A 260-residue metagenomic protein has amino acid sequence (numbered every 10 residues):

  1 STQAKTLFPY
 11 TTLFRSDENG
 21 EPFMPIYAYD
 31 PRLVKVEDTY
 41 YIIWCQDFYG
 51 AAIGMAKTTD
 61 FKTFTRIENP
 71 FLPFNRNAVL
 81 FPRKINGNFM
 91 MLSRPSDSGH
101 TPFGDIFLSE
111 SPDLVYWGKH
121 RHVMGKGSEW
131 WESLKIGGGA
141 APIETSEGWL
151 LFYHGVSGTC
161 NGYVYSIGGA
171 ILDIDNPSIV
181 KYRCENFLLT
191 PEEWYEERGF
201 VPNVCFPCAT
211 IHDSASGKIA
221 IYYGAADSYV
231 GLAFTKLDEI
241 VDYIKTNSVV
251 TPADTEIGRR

Functional and structural regions predicted by a protein language model:
S1-T12: Single conserved hydrophobic/aromatic residue that forms the stacking wall/gate of nucleotide- or nucleobase-binding
T11-Y29, V34-V79, R83-L134, I143-N203 (+2 more regions): Beta-rich carbohydrate-recognition and catalytic domains
A140: Catalytic core of Fe(II)/2-oxoglutarate
C208, H212: C-terminal substrate/ligand-recognition segments
